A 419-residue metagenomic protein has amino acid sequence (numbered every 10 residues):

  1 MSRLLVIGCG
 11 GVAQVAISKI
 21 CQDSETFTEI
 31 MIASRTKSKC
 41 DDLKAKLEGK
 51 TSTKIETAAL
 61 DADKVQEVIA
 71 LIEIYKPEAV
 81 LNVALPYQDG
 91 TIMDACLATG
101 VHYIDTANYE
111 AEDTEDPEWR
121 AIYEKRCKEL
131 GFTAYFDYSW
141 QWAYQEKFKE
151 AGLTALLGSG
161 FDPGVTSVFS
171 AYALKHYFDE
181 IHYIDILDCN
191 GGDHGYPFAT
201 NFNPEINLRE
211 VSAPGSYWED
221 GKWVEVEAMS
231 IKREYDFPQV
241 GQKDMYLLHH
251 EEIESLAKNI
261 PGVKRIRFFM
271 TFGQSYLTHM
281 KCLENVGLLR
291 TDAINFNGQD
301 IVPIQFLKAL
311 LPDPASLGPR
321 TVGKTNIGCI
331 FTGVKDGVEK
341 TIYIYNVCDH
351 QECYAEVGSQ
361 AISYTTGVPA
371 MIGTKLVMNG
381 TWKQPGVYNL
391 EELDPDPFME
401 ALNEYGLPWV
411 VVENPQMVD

Functional and structural regions predicted by a protein language model:
L4-G11: Conserved N-terminal Rossmann-fold NAD(P)-binding element of oxidoreductases
E29-M31: Short beta-strand element of Class I
R35-K39: Helix N-cap at the beta1-alpha1 junction of Rossmann-like dinucleotide-binding domains, i.e., the first residues
K50-K64: Rossmann-fold cofactor-recognition segment
L60-P77, A84, Q88: Conserved Rossmann-fold cofactor-binding substructure of NAD(P)-dependent oxidoreductases
I72, K76-N82, C96, Y103-D105: N-terminal Rossmann-like NAD(P) cofactor-binding module of classical short-chain dehydrogenase/reductase
P86-D89, M93-F202: Glycine-/Pro-rich loop/turn segments that contact NAD(P) or position catalytic residues in Rossmann-like domains
K175-D419: C-terminal catalytic/substrate-binding lobe primarily of soluble NAD(P)-dependent oxidoreductases
